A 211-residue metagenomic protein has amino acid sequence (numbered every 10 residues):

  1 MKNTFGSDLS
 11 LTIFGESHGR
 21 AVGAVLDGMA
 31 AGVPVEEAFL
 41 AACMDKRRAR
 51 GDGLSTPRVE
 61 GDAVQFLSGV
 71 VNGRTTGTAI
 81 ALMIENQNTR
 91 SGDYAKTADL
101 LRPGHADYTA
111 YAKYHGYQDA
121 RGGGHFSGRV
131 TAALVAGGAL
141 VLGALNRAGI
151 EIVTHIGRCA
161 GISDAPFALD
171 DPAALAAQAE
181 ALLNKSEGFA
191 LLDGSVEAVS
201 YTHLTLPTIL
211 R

Functional and structural regions predicted by a protein language model:
M1-L54: N-terminal, positively charged regions that mediate nucleic acid binding
R20-G32, G128-I152: Alpha-helical support elements that line or immediately flank enzyme active sites and cofactor-binding pockets
C43-P103, D107-T109: Glycine-rich, N-terminal phosphate-binding loop and its surrounding beta-alpha-beta segment
D52-V59, G149-H155, R211: Flexible, glycine/charged-enriched surface loops at secondary-structure junctions
H105-S127: Residues forming anionic-ligand binding surfaces in small-molecule and nucleic-acid pockets of primarily soluble enzymes
A120-T131, L183-S195: Flexible, glycine/proline-enriched loop segments at strand-loop-helix junctions that form or flank small-ligand binding
T202-T208: Conserved small/polar residues in nucleotide/adenosyl-binding loops
